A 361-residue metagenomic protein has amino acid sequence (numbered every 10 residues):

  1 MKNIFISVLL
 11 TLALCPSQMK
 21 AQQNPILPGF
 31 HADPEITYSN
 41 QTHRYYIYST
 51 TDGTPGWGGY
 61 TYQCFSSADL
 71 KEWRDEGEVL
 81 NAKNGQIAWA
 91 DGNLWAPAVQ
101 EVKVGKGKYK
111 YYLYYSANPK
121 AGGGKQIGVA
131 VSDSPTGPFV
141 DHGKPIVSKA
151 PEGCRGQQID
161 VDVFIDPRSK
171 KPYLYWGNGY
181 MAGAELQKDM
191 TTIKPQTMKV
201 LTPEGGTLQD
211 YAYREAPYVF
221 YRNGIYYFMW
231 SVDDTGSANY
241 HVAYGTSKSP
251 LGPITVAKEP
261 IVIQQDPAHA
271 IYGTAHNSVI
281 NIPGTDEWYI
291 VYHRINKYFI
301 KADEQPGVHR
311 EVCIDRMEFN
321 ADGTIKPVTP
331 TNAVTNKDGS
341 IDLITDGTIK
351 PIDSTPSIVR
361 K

Functional and structural regions predicted by a protein language model:
M1-Q22: Bacterial Sec-dependent N-terminal signal peptides
K20-K361: Carbohydrate-active catalytic/glycan-binding domains of CAZyme proteins, especially the secreted or lumenal ectodomains
